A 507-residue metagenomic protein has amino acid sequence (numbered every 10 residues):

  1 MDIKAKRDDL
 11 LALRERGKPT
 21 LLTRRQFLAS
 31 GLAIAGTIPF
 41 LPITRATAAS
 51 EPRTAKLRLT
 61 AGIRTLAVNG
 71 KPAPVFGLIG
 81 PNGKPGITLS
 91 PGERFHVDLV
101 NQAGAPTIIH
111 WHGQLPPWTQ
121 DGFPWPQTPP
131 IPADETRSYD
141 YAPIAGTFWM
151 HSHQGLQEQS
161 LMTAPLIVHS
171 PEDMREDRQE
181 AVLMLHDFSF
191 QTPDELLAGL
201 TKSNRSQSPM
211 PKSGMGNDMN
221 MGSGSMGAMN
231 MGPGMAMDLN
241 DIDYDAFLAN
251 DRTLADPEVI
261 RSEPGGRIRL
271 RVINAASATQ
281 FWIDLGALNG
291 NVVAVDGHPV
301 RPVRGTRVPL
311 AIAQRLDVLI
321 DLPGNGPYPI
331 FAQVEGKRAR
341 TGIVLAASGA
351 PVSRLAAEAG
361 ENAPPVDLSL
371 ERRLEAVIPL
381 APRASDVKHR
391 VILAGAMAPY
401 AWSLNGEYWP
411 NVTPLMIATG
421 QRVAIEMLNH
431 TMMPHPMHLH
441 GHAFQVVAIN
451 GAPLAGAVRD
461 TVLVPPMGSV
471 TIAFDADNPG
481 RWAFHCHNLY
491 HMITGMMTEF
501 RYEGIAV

Functional and structural regions predicted by a protein language model:
M1-L22: N-terminal secretory signal peptides
G17, S30, I38-R58, M162-G216 (+3 more regions): Extended terminal and domain-junction accessory segments
L22-I38: N-terminal export leaders
K84, W118-F148, H153-G155, G305-P309: Aromatic/His-enriched, Gly/Pro-containing loop or helix-boundary segments that lie immediately adjacent to catalytic
L99-A103, I273-N274, M427-T431: Asparagine-centered strand-capping/turn motif at beta-strand->loop junctions
Q120-W125, P129-P132, N230-S369, I449-A457: Histidine- and aromatic-rich segments of cupredoxin/plastocyanin-like copper-binding domains
E135-Y139, Q314-V318, D460, G468-I472: Short strand-edge motifs at loop-to-beta-strand transitions and within beta-strands of extracellular beta-rich domains
Y141-R175: Hydrophobic or amphipathic alpha-helical targeting/insertion segments
